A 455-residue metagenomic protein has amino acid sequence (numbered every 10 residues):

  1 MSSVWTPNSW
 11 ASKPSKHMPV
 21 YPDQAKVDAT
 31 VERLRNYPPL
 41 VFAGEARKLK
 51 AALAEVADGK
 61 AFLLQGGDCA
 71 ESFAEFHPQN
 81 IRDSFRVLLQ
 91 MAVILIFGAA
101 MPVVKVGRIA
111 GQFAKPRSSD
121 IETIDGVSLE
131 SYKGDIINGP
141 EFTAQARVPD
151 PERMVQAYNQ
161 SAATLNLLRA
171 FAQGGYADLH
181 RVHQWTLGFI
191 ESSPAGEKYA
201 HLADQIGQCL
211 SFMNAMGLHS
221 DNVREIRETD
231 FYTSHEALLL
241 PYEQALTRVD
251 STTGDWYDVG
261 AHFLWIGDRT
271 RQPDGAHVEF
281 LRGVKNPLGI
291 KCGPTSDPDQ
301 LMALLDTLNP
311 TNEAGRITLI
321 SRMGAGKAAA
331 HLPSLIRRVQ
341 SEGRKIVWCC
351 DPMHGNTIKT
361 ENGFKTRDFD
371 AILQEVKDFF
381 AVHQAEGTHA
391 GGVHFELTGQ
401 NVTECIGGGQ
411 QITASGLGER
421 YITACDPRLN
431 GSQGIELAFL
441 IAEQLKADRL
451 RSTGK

Functional and structural regions predicted by a protein language model:
M1-V4, L450-K455: Basic/polar N-terminal segments that are highly enriched at the extreme N-terminus, encompassing both cleavable
S2-F62: N-terminal basic/disordered segments at the start of proteins
K48-K50, D274-H277, L304, P333-L335: Glycine-rich, charged/polar anion/phosphate-binding loops that engage phosphate groups from diverse ligands
L53-V56, I94-I96, F280-L281, V382-E386: A general structural signal for short secondary-structure junctions and capping/turn motifs
F62-G67, V104: Short, hydrophobic/glycine-enriched beta-strand segments
A70-E71, E75-G324, R367, G392-E396 (+1 more regions): Active-site-facing alpha/beta catalytic cores
L301-P310, R316-W348, H354-T403: Non-transmembrane, aqueous-exposed alpha-helical and coiled segments at domain scale
